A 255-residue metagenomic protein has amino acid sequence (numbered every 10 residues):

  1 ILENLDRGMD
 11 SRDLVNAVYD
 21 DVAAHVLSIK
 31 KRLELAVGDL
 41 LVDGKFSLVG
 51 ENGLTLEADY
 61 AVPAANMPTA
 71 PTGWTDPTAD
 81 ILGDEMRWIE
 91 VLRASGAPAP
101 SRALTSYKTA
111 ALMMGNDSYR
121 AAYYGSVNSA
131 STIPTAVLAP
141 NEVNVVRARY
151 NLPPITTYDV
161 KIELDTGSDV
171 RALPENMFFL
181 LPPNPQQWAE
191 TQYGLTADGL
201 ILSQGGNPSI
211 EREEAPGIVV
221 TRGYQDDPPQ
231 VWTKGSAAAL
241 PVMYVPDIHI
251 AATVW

Functional and structural regions predicted by a protein language model:
I1-P63, D80, D84-E85, E90-A111 (+1 more regions): Long, contiguous amphipathic alpha-helices that act as assembly "spine/axial" helices in icosahedral shell and virion
G8, G38, G44, G50-G53 (+12 more regions): Residue-identity detector for glycine
L54-P134, P140-N151: Extended, solvent-exposed, turn-rich assembly/linker loops in the middle of proteins
R120-W255: Sequence/fold signature of self-assembling virion shell proteins
